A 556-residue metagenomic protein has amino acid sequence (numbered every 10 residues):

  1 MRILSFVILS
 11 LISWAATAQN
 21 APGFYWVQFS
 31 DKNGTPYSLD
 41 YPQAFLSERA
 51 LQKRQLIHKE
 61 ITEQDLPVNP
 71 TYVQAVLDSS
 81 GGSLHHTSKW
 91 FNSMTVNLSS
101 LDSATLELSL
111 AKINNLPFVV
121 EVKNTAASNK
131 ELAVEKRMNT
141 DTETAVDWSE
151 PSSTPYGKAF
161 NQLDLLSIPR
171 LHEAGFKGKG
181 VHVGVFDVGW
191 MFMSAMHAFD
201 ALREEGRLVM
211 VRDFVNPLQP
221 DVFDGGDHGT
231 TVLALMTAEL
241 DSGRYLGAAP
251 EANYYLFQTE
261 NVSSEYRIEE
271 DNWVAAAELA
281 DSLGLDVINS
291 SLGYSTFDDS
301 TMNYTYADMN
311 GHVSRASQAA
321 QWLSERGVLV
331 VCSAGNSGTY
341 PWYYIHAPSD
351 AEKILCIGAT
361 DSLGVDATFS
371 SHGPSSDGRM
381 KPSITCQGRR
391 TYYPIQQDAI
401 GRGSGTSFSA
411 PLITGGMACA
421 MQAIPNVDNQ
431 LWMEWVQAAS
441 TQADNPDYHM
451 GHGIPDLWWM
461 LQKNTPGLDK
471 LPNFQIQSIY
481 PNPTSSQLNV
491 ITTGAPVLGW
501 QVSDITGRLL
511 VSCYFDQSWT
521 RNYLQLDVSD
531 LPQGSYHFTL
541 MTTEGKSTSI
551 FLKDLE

Functional and structural regions predicted by a protein language model:
Q19-T142: Inhibitory N-terminal propeptides of secreted protease zymogens
K112-H182, S194-A198: Protease zymogen maturation seam
A159, P169-E269, L283-D286, D299-S300 (+5 more regions): Subtilisin-like serine protease catalytic core
F160, L283-N289, Q422-Q477, N482 (+1 more regions): C-terminal subdomain of the subtilisin-like protease fold in secreted/lumenal serine endopeptidases
H172, K179, E239-S242, L256-D350 (+3 more regions): Substrate-binding/access-modulating region of protease and related hydrolase catalytic domains
D187, S349-Q422, N426, W459: Extracellular S/T/G-rich loop segment that most often corresponds to the catalytic His/Ser-adjacent loop
L468-T493, S503-L510, Q533, L552-E556: Surface-exposed, proline-anchored Ser/Thr-rich loop/turn motifs
S512, S529, Q533-E556: C-terminal tail/sorting-segment detector
